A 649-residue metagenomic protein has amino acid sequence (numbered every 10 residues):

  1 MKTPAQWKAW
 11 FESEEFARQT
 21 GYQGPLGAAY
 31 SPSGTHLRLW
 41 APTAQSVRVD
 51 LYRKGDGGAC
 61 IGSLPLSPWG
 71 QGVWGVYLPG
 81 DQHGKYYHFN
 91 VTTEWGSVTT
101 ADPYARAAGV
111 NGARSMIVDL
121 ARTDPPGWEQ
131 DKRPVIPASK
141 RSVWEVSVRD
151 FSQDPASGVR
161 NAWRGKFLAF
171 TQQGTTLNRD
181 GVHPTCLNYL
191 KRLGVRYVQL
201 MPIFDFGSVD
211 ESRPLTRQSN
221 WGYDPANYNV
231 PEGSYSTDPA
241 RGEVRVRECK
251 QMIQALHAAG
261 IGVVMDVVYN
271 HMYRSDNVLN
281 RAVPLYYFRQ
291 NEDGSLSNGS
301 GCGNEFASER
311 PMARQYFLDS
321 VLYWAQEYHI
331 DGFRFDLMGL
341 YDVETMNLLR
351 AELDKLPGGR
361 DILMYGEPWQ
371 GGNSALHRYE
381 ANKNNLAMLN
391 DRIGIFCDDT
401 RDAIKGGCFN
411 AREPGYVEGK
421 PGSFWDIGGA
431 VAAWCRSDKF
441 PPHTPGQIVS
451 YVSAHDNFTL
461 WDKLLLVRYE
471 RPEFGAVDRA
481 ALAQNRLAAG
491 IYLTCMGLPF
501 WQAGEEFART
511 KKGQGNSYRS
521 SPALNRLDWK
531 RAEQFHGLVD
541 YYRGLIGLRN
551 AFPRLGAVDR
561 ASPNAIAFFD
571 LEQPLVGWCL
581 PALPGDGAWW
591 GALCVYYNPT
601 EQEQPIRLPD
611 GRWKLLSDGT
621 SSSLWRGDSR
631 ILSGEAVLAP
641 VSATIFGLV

Functional and structural regions predicted by a protein language model:
M1-P32, P68-Q172: The feature marks proteins involved in alpha-glucan
Q19-G24, I491-Q514, L524-L593: Glycan-recognition and catalytic regions of carbohydrate-active enzymes
A29-Q45, A565-P609: Carbohydrate-binding surface patches
L39, F89, V146, L200 (+8 more regions): Conserved, mostly hydrophobic/aromatic
A41, G84-Y87, D628-V649: C-terminal beta-strand-rich structural cap/linker in extracellular carbohydrate-active enzymes
Y52, V477, A481, L527 (+4 more regions): C-terminal accessory region downstream of the catalytic core in glycan-modifying enzymes
V118, R350-A351, K355-F507, Q514-Y518 (+3 more regions): Conserved alpha/beta catalytic core and glycan-binding cleft of carbohydrate-active enzymes
R149-Y328, L337-P357, L363, S374-A375: Substrate-binding/active-site clefts of carbohydrate-active enzymes
